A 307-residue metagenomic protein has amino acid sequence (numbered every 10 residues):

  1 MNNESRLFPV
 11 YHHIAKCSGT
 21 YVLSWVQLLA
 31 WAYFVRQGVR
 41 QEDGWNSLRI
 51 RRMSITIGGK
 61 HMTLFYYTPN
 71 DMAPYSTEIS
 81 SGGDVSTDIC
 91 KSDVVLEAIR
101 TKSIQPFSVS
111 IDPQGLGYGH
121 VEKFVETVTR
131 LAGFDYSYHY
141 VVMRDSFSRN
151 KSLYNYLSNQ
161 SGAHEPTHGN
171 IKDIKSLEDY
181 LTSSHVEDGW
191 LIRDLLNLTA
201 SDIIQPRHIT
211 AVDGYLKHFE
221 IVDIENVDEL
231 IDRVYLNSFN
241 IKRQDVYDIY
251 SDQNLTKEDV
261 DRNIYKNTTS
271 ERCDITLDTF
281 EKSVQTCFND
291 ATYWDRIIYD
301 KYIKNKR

Functional and structural regions predicted by a protein language model:
M1-R307: Membrane-interface amphipathic segments in extracytoplasmic regions
